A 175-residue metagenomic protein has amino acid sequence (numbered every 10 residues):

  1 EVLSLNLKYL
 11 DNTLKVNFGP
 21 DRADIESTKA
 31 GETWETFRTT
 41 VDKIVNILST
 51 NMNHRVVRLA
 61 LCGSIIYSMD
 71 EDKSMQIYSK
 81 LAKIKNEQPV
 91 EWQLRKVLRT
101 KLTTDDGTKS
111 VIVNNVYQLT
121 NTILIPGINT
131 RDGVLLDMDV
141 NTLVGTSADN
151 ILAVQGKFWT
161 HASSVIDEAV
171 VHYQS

Functional and structural regions predicted by a protein language model:
E1-T28: N-terminal low-complexity, intrinsically disordered segments
N6, L59-D137: Aromatic/basic-lined ligand-recognition segments that form π-stacking hydrophobic pockets flanked by Lys/Arg to engage
K8-L10, T28-A30, D139-G145: Short, flexible beta-strand-to-coil junctions
N12-T13, S49-N51, L81-A82, N86 (+1 more regions): Signature of extracytoplasmic/envelope-associated structural regions
L14-V16, E32, G127: Short, low-complexity cationic-aromatic patches
G19-Y67: Aromatic- and glycine-enriched beta-alpha-beta binding-site module
W34-T36, E71-S74, T146-A153: Short, conserved charged micro-motifs
R131-S175: Long, compositionally biased interface segments
